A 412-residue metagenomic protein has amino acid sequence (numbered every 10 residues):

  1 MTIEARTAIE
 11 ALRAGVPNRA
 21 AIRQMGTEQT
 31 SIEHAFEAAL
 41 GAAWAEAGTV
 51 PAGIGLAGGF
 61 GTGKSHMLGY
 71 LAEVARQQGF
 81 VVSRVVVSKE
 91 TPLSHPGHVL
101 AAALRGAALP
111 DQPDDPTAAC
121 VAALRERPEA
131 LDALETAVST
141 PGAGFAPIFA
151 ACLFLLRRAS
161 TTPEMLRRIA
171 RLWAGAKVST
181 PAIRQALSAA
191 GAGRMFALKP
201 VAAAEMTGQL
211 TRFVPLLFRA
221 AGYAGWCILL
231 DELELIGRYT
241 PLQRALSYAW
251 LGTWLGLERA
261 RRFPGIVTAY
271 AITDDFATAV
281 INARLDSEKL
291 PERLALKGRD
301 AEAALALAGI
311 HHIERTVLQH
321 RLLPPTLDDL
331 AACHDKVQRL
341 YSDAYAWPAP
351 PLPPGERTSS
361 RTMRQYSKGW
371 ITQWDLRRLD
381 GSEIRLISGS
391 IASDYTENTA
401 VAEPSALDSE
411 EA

Functional and structural regions predicted by a protein language model:
M1-A52, P116, E383-A412: A short, basic N-terminal segment
T2-E4, A182-A349: The catalytic "switch" region of P-loop NTPases
I22-T30, G61, P200, A204 (+2 more regions): Conserved phosphate/pyrophosphate-binding and hydrolysis machinery centered on Walker-type P-loop NTPases, extending
A35, A39, Y70-V74, H98-G106 (+3 more regions): Alpha-helical scaffold elements adjacent to nucleotide-binding pockets in ATP/GTP-utilizing enzyme cores
G48, A57, I236-G237: Short, solvent-exposed loop/turn segments at secondary-structure junctions
G53-I54, G59-T62, H66-A221, M363 (+2 more regions): P-loop NTPase nucleotide-binding core
H66, Y239-T240, T396-N398: Eukaryote-specific, cytoplasm-facing alpha-helical/coiled-coil scaffolding segments in long proteins
P163-A186, L307-A412: C-terminal alpha-helical "lid" subdomain
